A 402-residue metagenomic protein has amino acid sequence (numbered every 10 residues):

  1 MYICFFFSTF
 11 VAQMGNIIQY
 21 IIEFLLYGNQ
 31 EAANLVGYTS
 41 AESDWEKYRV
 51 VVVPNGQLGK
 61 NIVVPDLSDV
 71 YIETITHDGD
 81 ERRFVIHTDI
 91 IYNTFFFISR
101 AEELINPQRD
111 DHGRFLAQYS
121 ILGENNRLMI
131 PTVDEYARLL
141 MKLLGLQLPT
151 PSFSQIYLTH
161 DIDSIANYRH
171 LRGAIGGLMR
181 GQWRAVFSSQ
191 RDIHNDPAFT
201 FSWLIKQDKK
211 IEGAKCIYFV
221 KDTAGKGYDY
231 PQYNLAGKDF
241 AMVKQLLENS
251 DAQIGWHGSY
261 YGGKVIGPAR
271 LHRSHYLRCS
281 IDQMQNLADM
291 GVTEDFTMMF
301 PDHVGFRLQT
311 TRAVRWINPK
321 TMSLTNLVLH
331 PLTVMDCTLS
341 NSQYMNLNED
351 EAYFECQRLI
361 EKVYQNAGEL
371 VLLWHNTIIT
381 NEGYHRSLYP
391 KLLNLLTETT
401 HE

Functional and structural regions predicted by a protein language model:
M1-N234, R312, P319, S323-E402: Terminal accessory/targeting
I156, A252, M290, T297-F300 (+1 more regions): A subset of signal/propeptide-processing and intrinsically disordered low-complexity segments in secreted/extracellular
S164-Y168, S202-Q283, M298, V304 (+2 more regions): Metal-dependent polysaccharide deacetylase catalytic core of the NodB/CE4 family, i.e., the active-site-bearing domain
K238-F240, P268-R270, V292, A313-T321: Short, structured secondary-structure boundary patches
L246-L247, Q285-N286, W316-M322: Short, conserved, surface-exposed binding loops centered on an aromatic residue
K264, I281-N286, F306-T311, E382-P390: Histidine/acidic-residue-rich catalytic or RNA/ligand-binding cores of hydrolases and nuclease-related proteins
G291-N318, V334-T338: His/Asp/Glu-enriched short active-site or ligand-binding loop at hydrolase and phosphoryl-transfer sites
